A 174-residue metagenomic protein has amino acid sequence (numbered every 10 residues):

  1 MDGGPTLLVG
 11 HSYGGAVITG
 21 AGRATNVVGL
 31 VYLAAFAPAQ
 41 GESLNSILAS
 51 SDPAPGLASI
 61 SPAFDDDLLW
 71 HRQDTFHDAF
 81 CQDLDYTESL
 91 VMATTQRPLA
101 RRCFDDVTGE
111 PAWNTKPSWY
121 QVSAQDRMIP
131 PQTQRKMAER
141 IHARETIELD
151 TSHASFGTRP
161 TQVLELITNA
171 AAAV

Functional and structural regions predicted by a protein language model:
M1-T6: Conserved acidic catalytic loop of the alpha/beta-hydrolase fold
V9-G14, I18: Gly/Ala-rich beta-loop-alpha elbow adjacent to hydrolase catalytic centers
G10, A34, V122: Short beta-strand/turn micro-motifs composed of small residues that flank or help shape donor/cofactor-binding pockets
R23-Q73, A100-V107: Flexible "cap/lid" loop of the alpha/beta hydrolase fold
D65-A112: Conserved alpha/beta-hydrolase catalytic His-Asp/Glu region
T87, R97-I141, E145-L164: Conserved serine/cysteine hydrolase catalytic core
L166-V174: C-terminal alpha-helix
